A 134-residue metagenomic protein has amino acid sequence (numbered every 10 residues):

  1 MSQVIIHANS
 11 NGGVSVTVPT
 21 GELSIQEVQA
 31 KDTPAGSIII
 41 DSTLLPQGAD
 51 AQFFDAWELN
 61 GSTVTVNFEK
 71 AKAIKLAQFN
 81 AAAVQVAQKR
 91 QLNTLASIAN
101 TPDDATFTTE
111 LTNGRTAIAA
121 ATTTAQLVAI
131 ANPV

Functional and structural regions predicted by a protein language model:
M1-V134: A preference for well-ordered globular domain cores that mediate specific macromolecular interactions or catalysis
